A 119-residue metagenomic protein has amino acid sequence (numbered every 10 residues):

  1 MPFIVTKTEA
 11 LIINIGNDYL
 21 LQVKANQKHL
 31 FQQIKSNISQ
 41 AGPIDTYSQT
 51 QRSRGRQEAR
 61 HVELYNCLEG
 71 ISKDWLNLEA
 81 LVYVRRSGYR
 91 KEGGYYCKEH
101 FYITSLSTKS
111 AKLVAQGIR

Functional and structural regions predicted by a protein language model:
M1-F3: Acidic/histidine-rich, metal-coordinating catalytic segments
V5-E9, A111: Short, well-ordered alpha-helical microsegments
T8-A10, R90-K91: A generic local secondary-structure boundary/capping motif
E9-N17: Short, surface-exposed basic-aromatic patches at helix termini and helix-loop junctions that form
D18-I118: An anionic, glycine-rich sequence signature occurring as long contiguous blocks
